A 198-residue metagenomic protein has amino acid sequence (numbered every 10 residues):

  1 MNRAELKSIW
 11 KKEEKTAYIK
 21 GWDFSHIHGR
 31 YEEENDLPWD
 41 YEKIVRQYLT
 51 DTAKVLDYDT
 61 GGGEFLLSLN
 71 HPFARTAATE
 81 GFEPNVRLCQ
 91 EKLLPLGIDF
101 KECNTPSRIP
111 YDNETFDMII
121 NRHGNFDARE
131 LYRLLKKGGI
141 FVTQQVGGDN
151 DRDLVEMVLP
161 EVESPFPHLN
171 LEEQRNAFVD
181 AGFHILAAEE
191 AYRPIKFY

Functional and structural regions predicted by a protein language model:
M1-H26: N-terminal, positively charged/glycine-rich alpha-helical extensions of SAM-dependent methyltransferases
G21-F24, E32-K54, E64-F65: Conserved alpha-helix/loop element of class I SAM-dependent methyltransferases that forms part of the SAM/SAH-binding
K54-R108: Class I SAM-dependent methyltransferase SAM/SAH-binding core
R108-M118: A short acidic, Gly/Pro-enriched loop at the edge of an enzyme's catalytic core that lines a small-molecule cofactor
F126-V142: A short glycine-rich, Lys/Arg-flanked "PGG" loop and its adjoining helix->strand segment in the class I
Q144-G147, E190: Short strand-turn motif at the edge of the Rossmann-like AdoMet-binding core
G147-P165: Short, glycine-/aromatic-enriched active-site segment of Class I SAM-dependent methyltransferases
E163-Y198: Substrate-binding/catalytic lobe of Class I Rossmann-like enzymes that use SAM or dcSAM, i.e., the mid-to-C-terminal
